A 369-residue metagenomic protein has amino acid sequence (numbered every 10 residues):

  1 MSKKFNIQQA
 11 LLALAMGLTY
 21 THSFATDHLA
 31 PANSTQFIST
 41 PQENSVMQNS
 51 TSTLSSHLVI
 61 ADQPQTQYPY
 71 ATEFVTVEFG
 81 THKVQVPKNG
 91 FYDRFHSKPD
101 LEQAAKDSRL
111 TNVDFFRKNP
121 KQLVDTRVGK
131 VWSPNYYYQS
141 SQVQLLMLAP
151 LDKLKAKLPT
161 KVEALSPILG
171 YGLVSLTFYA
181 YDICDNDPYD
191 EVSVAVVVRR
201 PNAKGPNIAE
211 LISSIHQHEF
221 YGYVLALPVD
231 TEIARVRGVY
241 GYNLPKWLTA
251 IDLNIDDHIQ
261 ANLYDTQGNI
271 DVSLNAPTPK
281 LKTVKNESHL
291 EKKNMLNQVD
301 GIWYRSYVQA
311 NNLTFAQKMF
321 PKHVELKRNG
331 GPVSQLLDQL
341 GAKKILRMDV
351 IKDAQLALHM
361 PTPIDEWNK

Functional and structural regions predicted by a protein language model:
M1-D27: Classical Sec-dependent N-terminal signal peptides that target proteins to the secretory pathway
H22-E43: Signal peptide processing junction and immediate N-terminal pro/mature segment of secreted/exported proteins
S50-G129, D230-K369: Interaction-surface and assembly-scaffold signal
A104-D107, T111, Y138, T160-S175 (+1 more regions): A generic "folded-domain core" signal
G129-L173: N-terminal ordered "arm"
P150-D152, Y181-I183, R199-A203, T266 (+3 more regions): Generic structural motif
S175-N269: Aromatic- and glycine-enriched beta-alpha-beta binding-site module
